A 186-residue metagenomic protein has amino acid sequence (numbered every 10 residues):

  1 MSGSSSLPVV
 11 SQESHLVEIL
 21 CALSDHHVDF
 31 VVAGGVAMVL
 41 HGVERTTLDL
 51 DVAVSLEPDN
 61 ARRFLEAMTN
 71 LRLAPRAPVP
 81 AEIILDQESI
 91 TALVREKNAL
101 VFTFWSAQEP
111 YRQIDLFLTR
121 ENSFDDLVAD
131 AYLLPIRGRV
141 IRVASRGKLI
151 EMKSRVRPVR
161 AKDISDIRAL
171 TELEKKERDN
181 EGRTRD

Functional and structural regions predicted by a protein language model:
M1-D186: Compositionally biased terminal segments of proteins
